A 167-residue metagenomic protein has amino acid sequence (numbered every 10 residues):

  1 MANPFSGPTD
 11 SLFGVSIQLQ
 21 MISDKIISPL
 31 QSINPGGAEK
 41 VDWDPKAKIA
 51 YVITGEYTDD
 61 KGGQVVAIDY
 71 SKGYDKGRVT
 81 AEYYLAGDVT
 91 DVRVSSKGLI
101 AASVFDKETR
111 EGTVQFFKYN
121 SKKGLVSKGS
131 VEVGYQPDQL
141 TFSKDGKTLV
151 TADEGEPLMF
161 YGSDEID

Functional and structural regions predicted by a protein language model:
N3, G7-D167: Mobile, glycine-rich extracellular loop/lid and propeptide segments that shape or gate substrate/ligand access
